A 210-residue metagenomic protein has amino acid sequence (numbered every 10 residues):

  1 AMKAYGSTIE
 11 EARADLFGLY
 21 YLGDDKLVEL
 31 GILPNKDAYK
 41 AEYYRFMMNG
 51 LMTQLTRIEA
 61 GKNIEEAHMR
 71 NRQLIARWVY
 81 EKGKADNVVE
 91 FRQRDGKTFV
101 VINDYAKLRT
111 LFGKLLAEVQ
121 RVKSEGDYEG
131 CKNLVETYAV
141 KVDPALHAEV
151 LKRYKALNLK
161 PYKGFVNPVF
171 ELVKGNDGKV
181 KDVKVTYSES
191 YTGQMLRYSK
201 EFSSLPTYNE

Functional and structural regions predicted by a protein language model:
A1-A12: Post-HEXXH active-site segment of zinc metalloproteases
S7, L19-V119: Long, well-structured alpha-helical subdomains associated with metal-dependent extracellular/ecto-lumenal hydrolases
F91-E210: Non-catalytic terminal regions of proteins
